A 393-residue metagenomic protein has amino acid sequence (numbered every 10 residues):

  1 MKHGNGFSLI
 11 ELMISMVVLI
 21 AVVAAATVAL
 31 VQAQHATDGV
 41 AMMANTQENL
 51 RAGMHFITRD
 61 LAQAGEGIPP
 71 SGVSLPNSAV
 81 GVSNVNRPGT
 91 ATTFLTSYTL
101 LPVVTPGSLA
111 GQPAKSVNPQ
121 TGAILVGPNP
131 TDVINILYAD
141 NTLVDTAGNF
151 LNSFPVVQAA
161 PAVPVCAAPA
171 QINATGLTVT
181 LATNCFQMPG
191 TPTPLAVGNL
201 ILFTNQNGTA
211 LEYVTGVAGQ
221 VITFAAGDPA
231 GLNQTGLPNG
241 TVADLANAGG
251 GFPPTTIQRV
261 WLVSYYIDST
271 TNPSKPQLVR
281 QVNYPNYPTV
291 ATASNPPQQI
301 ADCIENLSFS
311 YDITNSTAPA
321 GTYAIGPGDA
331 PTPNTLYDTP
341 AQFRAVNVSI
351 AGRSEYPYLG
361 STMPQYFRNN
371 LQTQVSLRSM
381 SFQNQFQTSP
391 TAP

Functional and structural regions predicted by a protein language model:
K2, T37, L151-S153: Short secondary-structure boundary/capping segments
K2-L30, M42: N-terminal single-pass transmembrane signal-anchor helix
G4, A41-N45, N49-F56, A62 (+5 more regions): Short linear sequence signals and composition-biased patches located at protein termini or domain-edge surfaces
E11, D60, T142: Acidic active-site catalytic centers that drive phospho-/nucleotidyl reactions and related ester hydrolyses
Q32, A147-N149, S361: Short, solvent-exposed loop/turn and secondary-structure capping segments
A33-G39: N-terminal membrane-insertion alpha helix
P102-L237: Autoprocessing Asn-cyclization modules and mimics
